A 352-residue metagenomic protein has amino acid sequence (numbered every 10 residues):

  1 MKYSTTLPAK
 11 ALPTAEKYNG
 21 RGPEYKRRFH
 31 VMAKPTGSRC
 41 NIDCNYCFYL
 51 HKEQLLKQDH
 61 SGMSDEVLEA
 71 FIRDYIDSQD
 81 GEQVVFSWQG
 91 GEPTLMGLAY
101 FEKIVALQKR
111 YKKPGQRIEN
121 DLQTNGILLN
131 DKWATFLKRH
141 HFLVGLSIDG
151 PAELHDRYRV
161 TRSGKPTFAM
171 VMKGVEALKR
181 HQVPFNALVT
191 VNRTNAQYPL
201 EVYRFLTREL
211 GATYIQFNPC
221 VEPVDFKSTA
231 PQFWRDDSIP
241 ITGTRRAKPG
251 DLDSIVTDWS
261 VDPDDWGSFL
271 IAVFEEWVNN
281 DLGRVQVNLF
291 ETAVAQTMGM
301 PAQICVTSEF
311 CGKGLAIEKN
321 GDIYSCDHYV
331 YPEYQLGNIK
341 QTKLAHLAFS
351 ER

Functional and structural regions predicted by a protein language model:
M1-A33: N-terminal [4Fe-4S]-dependent radical SAM core
Y25-E66: Canonical Radical SAM [4Fe-4S] cluster-binding loop centered on the CxxxCxxC motif and its immediate flanking residues
L68, I72-S87, M96-R245: Radical SAM/AdoMet-radical enzyme domain recognition
G243-D253, D258-T297, H328-R352: C-terminal accessory region of radical SAM enzymes
S308-C311: Short, small/polar residue-rich loop motifs at catalytic or cofactor-binding pockets
E318: Short, acidic, Ser/Thr-enriched surface-loop or helix-capping motifs
